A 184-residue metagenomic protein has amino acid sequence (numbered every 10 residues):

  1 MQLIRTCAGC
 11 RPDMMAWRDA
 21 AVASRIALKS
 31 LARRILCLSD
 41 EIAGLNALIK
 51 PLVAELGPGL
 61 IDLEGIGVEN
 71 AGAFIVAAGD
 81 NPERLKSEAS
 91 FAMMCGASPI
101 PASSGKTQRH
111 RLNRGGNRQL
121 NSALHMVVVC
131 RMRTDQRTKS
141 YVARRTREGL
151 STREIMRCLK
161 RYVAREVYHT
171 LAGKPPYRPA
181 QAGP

Functional and structural regions predicted by a protein language model:
M1-P184: A detector of single, family-specific signature residues that are central to catalytic or substrate-handling motifs
